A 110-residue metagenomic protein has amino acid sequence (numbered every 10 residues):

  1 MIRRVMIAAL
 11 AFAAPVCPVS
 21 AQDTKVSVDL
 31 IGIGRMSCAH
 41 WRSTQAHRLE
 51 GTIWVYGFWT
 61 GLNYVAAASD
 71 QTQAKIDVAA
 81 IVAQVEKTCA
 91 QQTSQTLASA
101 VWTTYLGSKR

Functional and structural regions predicted by a protein language model:
M1, Q22, K109-R110: Short intrinsically disordered terminal tails
M1-I7: Bacterial N-terminal signal peptides that target proteins for export
I7-P15: Bacterial N-terminal signal peptides
L10-A11, R42, Q91, S99: Enrichment for repetitive, rod-forming helical segments
C17-A21: Sec/Tat signal peptide C-region and signal peptidase I cleavage site
K25-Q84: Short N-proximal segments of mature Sec-exported proteins
V78-K109: Short, compact, well-ordered microdomains
